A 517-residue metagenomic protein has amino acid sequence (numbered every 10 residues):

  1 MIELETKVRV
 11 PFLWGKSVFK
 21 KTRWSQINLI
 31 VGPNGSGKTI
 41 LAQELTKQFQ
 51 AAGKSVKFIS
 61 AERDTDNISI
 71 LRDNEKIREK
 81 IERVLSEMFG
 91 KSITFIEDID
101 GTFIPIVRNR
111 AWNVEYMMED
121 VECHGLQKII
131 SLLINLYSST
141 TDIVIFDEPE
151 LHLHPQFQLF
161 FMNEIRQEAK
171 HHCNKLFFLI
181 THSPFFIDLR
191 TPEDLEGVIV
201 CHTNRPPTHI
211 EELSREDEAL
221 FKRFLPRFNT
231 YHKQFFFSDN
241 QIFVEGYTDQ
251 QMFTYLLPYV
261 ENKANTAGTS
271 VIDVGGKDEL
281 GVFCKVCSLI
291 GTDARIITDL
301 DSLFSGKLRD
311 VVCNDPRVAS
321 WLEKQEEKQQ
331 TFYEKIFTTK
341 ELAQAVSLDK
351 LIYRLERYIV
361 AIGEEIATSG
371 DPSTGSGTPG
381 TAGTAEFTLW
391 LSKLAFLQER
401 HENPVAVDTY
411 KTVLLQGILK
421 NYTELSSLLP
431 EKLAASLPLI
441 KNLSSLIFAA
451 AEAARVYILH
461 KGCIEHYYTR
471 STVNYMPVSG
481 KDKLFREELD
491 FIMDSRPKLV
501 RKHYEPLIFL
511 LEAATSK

Functional and structural regions predicted by a protein language model:
M1-I27, G32, S36, T46-F49 (+2 more regions): Acidic, Mg2+-coordinating catalytic modules of nucleic-acid enzymes
I2-Q50, F103-Q234, Q250-Q251, H466-Y468 (+1 more regions): Switch/communication elements of ASCE P-loop NTPase nucleotide-binding domains
F49-G101, R108-R110, W321, H466-D490: Coupling/switch segment of ABC-type P-loop NTPase heads
S55-K57, F177, T269, A294: Hydrophobic anchor at the start of a short beta-strand that flanks the dinucleotide cofactor-binding loop
V56-F58, G197-V200, V271, V456-I458: Conserved beta-strand scaffold positions in the cores of enzyme catalytic domains, especially in NTP/NDP-utilizing
E62, T181-P184, G246, T298-L300: A short beta-strand-to-loop transition that corresponds to the Sensor-1 phosphate-sensing loop of AAA+ P-loop ATPases
D64-D66, G101-F103, R205-T208, D278-L280 (+1 more regions): A short acidic, often aromatic-flanked loop/helix-cap motif at beta-alpha or helix-coil junctions that lines enzyme
L85-S86, A169, C287: A generic structural signal for well-ordered alpha-helical segments
